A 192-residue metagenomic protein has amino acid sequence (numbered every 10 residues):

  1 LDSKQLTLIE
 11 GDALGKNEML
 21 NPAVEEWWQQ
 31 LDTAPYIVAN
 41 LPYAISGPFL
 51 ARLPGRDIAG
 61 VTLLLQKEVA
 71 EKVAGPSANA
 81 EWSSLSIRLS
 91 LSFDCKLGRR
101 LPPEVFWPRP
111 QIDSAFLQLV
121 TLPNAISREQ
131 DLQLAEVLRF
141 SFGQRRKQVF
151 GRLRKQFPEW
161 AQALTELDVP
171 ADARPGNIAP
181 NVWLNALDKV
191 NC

Functional and structural regions predicted by a protein language model:
L1-F140, N185-A186: Catalytic cores of RNA-modifying enzymes
A115, L119-Q162, L167-V182, A186-L187: An accessory alpha-helical subdomain
K189-C192: Generic C-terminal helix-cap and adjacent flexible tail
